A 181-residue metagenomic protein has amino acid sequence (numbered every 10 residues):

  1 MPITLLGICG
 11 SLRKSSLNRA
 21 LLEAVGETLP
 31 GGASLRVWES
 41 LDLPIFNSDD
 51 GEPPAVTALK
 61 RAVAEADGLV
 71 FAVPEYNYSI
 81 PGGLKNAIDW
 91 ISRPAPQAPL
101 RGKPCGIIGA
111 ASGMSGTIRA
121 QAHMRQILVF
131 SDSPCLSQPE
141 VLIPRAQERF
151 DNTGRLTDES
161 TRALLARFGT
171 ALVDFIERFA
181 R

Functional and structural regions predicted by a protein language model:
M1, L6, R19, N47 (+2 more regions): Glycine-rich phosphate/pyrophosphate-binding loop and the adjoining helix
P2-G32: N-terminal beta1-alpha1 ligand-phosphate binding loop
G10, S40, A110: Cofactor-binding loop segments of dinucleotide-utilizing enzymes, especially the Rossmann-like FAD- and NAD(P)+-binding
L29-R36, P134: A generic structural motif
S34, E39-L43, E65, L69: N-terminal first-folded block
V37-A55, R149-F150: N-terminal beta-loop-helix "entrance" segment that forms/cooperates in small-molecule cofactor or anionic ligand
P54-D132: Helix-loop-strand module that forms the ligand-binding subsite of alpha/beta enzymes
